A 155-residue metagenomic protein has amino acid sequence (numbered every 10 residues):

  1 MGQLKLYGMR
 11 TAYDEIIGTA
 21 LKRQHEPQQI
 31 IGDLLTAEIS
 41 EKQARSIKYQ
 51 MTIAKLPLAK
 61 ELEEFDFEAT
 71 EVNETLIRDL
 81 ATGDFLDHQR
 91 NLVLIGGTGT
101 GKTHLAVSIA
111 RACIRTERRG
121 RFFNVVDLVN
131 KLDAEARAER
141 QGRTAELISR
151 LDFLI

Functional and structural regions predicted by a protein language model:
M1, K5-G8, I39, A69 (+2 more regions): Short coil/turn residues that cap or connect secondary-structure elements
G2, T11-D14, Q29-G32, Y49 (+6 more regions): Solvent-exposed alpha-helical segments within well-ordered globular domains of core cellular machineries
G2, Y7-L58: Interdomain "pre-motor" coupling segment immediately N-terminal to P-loop NTPase/helicase cores
E15-T19, E63, R90-I95: Short hinge/gating elements
I16-A20, E68, E135: Alpha-helix C-capping/helix-to-loop hinge sites
K60-A81: N-terminal pre-Walker A segment at the start of P-loop NTPase domains
E74-L151: Conserved P-loop
L154-I155: Walker B beta-strand of ABC/ABC-like P-loop ATPase nucleotide-binding domains, specifically the conserved hydrophobic
